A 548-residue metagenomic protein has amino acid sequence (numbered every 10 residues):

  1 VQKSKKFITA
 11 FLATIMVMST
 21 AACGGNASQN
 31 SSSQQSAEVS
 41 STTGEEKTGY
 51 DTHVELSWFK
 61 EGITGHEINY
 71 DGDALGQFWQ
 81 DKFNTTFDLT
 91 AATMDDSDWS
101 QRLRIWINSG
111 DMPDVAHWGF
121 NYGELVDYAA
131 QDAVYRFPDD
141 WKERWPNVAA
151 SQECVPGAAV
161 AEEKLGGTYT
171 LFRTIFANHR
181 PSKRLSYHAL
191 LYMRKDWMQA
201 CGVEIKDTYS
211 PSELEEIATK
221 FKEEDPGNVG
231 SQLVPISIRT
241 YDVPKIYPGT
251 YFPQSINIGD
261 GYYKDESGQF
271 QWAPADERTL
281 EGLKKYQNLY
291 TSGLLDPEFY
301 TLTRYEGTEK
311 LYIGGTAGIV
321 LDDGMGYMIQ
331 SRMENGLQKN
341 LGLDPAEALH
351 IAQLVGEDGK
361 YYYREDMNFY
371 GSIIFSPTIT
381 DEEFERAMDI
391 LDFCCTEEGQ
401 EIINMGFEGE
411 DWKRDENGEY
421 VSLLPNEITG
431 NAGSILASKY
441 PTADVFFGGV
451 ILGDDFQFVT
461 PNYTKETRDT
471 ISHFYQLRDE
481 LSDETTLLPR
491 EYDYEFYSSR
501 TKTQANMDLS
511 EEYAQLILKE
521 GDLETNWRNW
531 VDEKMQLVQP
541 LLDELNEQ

Functional and structural regions predicted by a protein language model:
K3, A10-L12, M16, T20-Q548: Extracytoplasmic/secretory soluble proteins
